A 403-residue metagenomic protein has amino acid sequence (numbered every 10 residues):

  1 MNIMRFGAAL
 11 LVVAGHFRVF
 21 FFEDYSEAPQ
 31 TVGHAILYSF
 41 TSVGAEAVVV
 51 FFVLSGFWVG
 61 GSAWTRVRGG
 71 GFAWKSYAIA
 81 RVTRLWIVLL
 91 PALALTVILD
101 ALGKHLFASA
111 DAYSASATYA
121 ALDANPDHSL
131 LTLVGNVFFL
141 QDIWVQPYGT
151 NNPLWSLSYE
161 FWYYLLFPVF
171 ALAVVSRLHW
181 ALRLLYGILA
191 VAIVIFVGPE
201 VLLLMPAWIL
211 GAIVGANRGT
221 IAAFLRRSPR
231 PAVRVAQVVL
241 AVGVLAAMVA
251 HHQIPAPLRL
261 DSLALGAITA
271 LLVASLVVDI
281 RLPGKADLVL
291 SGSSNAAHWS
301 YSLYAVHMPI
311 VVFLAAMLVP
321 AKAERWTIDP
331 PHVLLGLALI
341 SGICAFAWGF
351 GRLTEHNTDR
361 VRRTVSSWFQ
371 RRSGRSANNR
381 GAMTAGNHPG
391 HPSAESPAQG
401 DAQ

Functional and structural regions predicted by a protein language model:
N2, F6-A9, V49, S55 (+3 more regions): Residues within membrane-spanning alpha-helices of integral membrane proteins, especially the hydrophobic core/packing
I3-F6, V43, F161, V201: Hydrophobic alpha-helical transmembrane bundles that constitute the permease/transmembrane domains of multi-pass
L10, A14-G44, G60-S76, W144-V145 (+4 more regions): Alpha-helical transmembrane segments in multi-pass integral membrane proteins
V12, F52-W58, L93-T96, T132 (+2 more regions): Helical transmembrane-bundle signal
H34, L85-Y159, A267-V278: Membrane-interface helix-loop-helix regions
G61, L85, L89, L131-P199 (+1 more regions): Hydrophobic alpha-helical segments with transmembrane-like composition
V82: Active-site helix-to-loop segments that bind/position phosphate- or nucleotide-bearing substrates and donors across
R363-Q403: Short, intrinsically disordered terminal tails adjacent to the first/last structured region
